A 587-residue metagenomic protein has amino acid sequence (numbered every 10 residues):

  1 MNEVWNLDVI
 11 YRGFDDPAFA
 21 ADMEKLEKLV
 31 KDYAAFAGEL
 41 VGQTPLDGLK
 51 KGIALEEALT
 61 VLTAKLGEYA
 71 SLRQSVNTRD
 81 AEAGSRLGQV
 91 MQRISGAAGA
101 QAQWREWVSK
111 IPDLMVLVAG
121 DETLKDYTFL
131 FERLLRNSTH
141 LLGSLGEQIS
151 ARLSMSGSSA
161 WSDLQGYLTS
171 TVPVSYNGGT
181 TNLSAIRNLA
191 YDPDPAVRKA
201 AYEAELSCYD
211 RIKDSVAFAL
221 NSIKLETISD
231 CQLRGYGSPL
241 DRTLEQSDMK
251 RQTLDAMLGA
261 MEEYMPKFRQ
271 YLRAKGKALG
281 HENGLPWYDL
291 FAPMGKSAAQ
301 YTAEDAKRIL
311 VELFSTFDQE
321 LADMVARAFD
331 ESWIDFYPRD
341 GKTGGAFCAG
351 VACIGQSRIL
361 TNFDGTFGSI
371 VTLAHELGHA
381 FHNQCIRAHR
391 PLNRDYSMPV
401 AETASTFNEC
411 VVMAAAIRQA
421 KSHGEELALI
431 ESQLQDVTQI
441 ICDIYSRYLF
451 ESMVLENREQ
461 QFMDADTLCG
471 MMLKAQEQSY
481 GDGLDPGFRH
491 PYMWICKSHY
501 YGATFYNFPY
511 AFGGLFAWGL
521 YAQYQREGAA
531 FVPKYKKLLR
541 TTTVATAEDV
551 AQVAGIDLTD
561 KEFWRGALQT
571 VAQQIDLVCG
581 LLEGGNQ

Functional and structural regions predicted by a protein language model:
M1-G295, K307, G580-Q587: A well-structured
F129-N137, L141, K277, H281-L285 (+6 more regions): C-terminal, non-catalytic "cap/extension" segments appended to globular domains
G235, D364-Q384, S405, C410 (+2 more regions): Active-site recognition of the HExxH zinc-binding catalytic motif
A278-D323, C348, R358, H382 (+3 more regions): Long, K/E/R/D-enriched contiguous segments that form extended
A298-T302, I354-A374: Short pre-active-site segment immediately N-terminal to the catalytic Zn-binding motif
A299-Y301, I334-Q356: Catalytic zinc-binding patch centered on the HExxH motif and its immediate surroundings that defines zinc-dependent
T361, G368, E376, P391-M398: Conserved binding/catalytic microenvironments
S397-E425, Q433-Q435, Q439, G513: Post-HExxH zinc-binding segment in Zn-dependent metallohydrolases
